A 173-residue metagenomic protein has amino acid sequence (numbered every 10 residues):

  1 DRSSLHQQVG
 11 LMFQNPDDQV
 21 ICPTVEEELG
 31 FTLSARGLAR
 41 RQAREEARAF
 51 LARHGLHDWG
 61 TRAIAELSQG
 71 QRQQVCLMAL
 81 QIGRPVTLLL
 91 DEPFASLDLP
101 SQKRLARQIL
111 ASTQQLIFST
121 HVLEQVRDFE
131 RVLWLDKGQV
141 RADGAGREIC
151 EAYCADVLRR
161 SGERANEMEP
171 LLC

Functional and structural regions predicted by a protein language model:
D1-G10: ABC ATPase NBD coupling module
R41-W59: Conserved ABC ATPase "signature" region
A63-L67: Conserved ABC ATPase signature
S68-Q74, L99: ABC ATPase nucleotide-binding domain "signature motif"
L88-E92: Catalytic Walker B motif of ABC-type/P-loop ATPase nucleotide-binding domains
S119-H121: H-loop/switch region of ABC-family ATPase nucleotide-binding domains
Q139-E163: Conserved beta-strand-loop-alpha-helix hinge in the C-terminal portion of ABC ATPase nucleotide-binding domains
